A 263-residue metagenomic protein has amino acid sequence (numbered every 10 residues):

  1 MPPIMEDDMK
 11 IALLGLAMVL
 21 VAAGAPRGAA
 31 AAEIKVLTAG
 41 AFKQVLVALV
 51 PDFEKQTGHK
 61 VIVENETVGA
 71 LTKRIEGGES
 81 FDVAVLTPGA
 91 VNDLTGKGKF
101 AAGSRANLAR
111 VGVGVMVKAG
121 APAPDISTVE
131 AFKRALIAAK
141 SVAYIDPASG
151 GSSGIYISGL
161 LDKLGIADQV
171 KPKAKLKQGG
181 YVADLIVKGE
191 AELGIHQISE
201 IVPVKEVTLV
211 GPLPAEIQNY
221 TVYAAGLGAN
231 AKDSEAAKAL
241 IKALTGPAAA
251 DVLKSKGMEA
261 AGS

Functional and structural regions predicted by a protein language model:
M1-D8: Short, Lys/Arg-enriched N-terminal segments with co-localized hydrophobic residues within the first ~10-30 amino acids
P3, L20-V21, G28: Helix-centric, low-specificity signal for extended rod-like, repetitive segments
D8, A25-A31: Sec/Tat signal peptide C-region and signal peptidase I cleavage site
A12-G24: Bacterial N-terminal signal peptides
A29-G69, K73-G77, V85-G98, A102-V111 (+1 more regions): Exported/periplasmic ABC-transporter solute-binding proteins
